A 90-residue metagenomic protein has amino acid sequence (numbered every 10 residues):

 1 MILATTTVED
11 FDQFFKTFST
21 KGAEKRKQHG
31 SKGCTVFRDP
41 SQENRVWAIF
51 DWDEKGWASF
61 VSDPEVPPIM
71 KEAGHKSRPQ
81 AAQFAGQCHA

Functional and structural regions predicted by a protein language model:
M1-V8, C34-D63: Short, well-ordered beta-strand segments in beta-rich or mixed alpha/beta enzyme and ligand-binding folds
D10-C34, P64-M70: Short amphipathic alpha-helical segments
D10-Q13, T17, I49, S59 (+1 more regions): Intrinsic disorder/low-structure terminal segments
K16-A23, Q42, K55-W57, S62-E65 (+2 more regions): Short linear sequence elements within intrinsically disordered, low-complexity coil regions
H29-V46, I69-A90: Glycine-rich beta-strand-turn "strand-cap" elements at beta-sheet edges
